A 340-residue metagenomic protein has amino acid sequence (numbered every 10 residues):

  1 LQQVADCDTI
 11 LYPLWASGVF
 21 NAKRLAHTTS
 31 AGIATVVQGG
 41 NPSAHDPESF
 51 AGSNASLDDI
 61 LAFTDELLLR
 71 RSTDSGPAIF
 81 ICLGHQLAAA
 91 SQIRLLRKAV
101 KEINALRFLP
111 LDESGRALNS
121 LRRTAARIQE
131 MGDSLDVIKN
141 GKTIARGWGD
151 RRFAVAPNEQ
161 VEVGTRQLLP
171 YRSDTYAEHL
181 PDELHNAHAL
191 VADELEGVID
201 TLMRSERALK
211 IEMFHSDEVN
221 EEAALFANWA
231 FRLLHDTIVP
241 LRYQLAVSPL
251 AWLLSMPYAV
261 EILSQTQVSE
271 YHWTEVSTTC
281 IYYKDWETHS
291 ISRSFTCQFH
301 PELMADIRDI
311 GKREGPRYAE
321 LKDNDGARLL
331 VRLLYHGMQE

Functional and structural regions predicted by a protein language model:
Q2-L11, W15-H27, A62, K101-I103 (+1 more regions): Amide-donor transfer/coupling interface in amidating biosynthetic enzymes
Q3-I103, D112, L118: Flexible gly/pro-rich beta->alpha loop and the following alpha-helix that scaffold active-site loops
